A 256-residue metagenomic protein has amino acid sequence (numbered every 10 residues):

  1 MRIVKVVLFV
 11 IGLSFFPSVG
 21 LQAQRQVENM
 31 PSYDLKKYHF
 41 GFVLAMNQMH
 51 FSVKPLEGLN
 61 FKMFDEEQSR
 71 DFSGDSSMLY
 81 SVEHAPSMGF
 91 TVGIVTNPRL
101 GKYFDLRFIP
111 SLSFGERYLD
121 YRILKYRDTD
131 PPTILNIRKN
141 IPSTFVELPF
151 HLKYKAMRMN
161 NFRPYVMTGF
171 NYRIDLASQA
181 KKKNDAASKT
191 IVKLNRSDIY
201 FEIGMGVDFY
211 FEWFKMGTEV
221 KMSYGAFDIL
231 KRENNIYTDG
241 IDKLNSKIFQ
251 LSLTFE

Functional and structural regions predicted by a protein language model:
Q22-M88, E256: Short glycine/proline- and aromatic-enriched beta-strand/turn motifs that initiate or cap beta-hairpins
V27-N29, S77-V82, T133-K139, A187-K193 (+1 more regions): Extracellular loop and loop/strand-boundary signature of outer-membrane beta-barrel proteins
L35, R99-Y103, M157-N161, Y210-F214 (+1 more regions): Outer-membrane beta-barrel channels and translocator barrels
K36-F40, P86-F90, P142-L148, F162 (+2 more regions): Residues that define the transmembrane beta-barrel architecture of outer-membrane proteins
F42-M46, F90-P98, P110-L112, V146-Y154 (+4 more regions): Residues on the lipid-exposed face of transmembrane beta-strands in outer-membrane beta-barrel proteins
V53-L59, L119-K125, A177-D185, I229-N235: Outer-membrane beta-barrel translocator domains and adjoining extracellular loop/strand segments of Gram-negative
L59-T129: Glycine- and aromatic-enriched membrane insertion/assembly motifs of diderm outer-membrane and organelle channel
D198-F201, G206-E256: Predominantly the C-terminal beta-signal and adjacent terminal strand-loop region of outer-membrane beta-barrel
